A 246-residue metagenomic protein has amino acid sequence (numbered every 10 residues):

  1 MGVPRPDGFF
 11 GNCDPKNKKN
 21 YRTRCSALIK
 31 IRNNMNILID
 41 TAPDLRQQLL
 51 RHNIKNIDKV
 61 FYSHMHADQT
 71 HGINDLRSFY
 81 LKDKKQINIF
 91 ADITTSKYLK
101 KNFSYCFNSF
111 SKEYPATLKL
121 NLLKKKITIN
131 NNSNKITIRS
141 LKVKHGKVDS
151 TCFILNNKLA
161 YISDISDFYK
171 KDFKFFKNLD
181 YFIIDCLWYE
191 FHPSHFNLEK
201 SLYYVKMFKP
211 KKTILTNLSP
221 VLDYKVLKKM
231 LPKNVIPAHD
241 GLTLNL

Functional and structural regions predicted by a protein language model:
M1-I162, K171, K228-L246: Binuclear metal-dependent hydrolase catalytic cores
D44, H66, S166, L187 (+1 more regions): Catalytic metal-binding/acid-base residues of hydrolase active sites
Y169-L246: Binuclear metal-ion centers of metallo-dependent hydrolases, dominated by the metallo-beta-lactamase
